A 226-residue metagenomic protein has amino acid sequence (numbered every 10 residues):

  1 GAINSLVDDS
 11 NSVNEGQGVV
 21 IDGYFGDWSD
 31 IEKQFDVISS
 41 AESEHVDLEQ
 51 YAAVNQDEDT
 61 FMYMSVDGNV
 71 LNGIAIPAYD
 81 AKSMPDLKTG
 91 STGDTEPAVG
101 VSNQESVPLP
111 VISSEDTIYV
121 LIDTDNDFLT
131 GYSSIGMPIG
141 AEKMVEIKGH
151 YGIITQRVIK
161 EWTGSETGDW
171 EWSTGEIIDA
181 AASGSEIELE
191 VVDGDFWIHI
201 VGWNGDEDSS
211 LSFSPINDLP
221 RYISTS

Functional and structural regions predicted by a protein language model:
A2-E105, L109-D116, F128, I135 (+2 more regions): Order/disorder boundary and secretion-linked terminal/linker segments
Y119-L121: Beta-strand signatures of extracellular beta-sandwich domains
D125: Feature captures the catalytic ectodomains and active-site-proximal regions of enzymes that hydrolyze or transfer
Y132, G136-E142: Catalytic toxin/effector domains delivered as secreted proteins or via bacterial secretion systems
G152-G194: Acidic, glycine-rich flexible loop segments
